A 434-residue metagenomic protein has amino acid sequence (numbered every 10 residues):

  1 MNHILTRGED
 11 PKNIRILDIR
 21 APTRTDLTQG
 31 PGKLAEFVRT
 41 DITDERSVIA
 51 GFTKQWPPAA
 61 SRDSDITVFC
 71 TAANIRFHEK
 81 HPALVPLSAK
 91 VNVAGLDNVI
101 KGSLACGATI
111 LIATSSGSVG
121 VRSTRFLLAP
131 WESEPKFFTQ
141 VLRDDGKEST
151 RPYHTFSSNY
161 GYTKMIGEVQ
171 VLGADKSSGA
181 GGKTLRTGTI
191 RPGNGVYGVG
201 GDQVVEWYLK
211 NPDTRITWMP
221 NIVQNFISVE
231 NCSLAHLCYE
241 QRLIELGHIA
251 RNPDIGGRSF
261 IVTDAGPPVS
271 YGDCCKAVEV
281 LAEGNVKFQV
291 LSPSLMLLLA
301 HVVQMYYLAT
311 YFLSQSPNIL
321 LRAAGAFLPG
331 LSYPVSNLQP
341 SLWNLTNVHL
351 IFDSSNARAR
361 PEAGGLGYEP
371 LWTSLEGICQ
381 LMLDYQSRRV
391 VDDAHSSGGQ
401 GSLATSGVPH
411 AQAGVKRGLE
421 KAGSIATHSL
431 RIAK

Functional and structural regions predicted by a protein language model:
M1-K12: Canonical Rossmann dinucleotide-binding motif of NAD(H)/NADP(H)-dependent dehydrogenases/reductases, specifically
L17, V68-N74, L111-G117, I190-P192: SDR active-site strand-loop-helix element
G30-G32, R39-A94, N98: NAD(P)H-binding glycine-rich loop region in Rossmannoid oxidoreductase-like domains and their noncatalytic homologs
A94-N159, G188: Conserved Rossmann-fold NAD(P)-dependent oxidoreductase catalytic core, especially the SDR/UDP-sugar
D175-R242, C275-V278: NAD(P)-dependent short-chain dehydrogenase/reductase
V196, Q224-L234, N252-E283, Q289-V302: Substrate-binding strand-loop-helix patch in Rossmann-like NAD(P)-dependent oxidoreductase/epimerase domains
E279-V348: Terminal hydrophobic/aromatic helix or amphipathic segment near a protein terminus
N347-K434: Amphipathic terminal alpha-helices
